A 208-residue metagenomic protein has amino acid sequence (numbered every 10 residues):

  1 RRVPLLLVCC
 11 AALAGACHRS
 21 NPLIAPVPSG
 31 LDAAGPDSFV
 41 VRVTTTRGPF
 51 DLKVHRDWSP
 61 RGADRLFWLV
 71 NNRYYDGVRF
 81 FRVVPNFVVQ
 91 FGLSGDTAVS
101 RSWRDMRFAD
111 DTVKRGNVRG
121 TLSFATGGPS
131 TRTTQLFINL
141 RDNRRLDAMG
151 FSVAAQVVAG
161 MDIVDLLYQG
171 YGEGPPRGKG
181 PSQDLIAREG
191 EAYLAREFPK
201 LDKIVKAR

Functional and structural regions predicted by a protein language model:
P4-A14: Bacterial N-terminal signal peptides
C17-R208: Cyclophilin-like peptidyl-prolyl cis-trans isomerases
